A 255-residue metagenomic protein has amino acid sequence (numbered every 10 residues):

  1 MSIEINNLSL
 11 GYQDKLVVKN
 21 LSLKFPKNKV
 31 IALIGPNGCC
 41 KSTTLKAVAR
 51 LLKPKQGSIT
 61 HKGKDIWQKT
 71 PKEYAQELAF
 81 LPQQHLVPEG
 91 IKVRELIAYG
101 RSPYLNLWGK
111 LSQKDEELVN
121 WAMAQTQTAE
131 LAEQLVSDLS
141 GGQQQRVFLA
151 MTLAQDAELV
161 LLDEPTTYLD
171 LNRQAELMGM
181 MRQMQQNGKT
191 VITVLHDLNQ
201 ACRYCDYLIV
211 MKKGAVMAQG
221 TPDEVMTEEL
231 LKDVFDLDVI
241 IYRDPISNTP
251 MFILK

Functional and structural regions predicted by a protein language model:
I34-P36: The feature captures the beta-strand-to-loop junction immediately N-terminal to the Walker
A49: Helix-to-loop junction immediately C-terminal to a conserved catalytic motif
G57-D65, Y74: Conserved ABC transporter NBD signature motif
K110, L135-L139: Conserved ABC ATPase signature
V160-E164: Catalytic Walker B motif of ABC-type/P-loop ATPase nucleotide-binding domains
